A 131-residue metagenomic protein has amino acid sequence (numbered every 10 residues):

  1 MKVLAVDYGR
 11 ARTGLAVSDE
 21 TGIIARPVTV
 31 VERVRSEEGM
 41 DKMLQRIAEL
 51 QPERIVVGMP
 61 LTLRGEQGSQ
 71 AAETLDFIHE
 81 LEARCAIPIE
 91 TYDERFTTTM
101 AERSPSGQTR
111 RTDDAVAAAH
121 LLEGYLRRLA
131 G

Functional and structural regions predicted by a protein language model:
K2-L4, R10-G131: Phosphate- and other anionic-substrate recognition elements at nucleic-acid/protein interfaces
